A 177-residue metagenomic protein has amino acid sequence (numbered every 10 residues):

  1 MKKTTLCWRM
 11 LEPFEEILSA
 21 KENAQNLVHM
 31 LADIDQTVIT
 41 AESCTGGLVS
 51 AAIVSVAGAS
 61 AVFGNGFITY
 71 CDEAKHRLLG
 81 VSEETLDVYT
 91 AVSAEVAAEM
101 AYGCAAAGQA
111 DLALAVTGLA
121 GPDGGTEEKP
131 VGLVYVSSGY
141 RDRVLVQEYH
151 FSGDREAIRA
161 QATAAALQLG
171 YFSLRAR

Functional and structural regions predicted by a protein language model:
K2-R177: Short alpha-helical segments enriched in small residues
